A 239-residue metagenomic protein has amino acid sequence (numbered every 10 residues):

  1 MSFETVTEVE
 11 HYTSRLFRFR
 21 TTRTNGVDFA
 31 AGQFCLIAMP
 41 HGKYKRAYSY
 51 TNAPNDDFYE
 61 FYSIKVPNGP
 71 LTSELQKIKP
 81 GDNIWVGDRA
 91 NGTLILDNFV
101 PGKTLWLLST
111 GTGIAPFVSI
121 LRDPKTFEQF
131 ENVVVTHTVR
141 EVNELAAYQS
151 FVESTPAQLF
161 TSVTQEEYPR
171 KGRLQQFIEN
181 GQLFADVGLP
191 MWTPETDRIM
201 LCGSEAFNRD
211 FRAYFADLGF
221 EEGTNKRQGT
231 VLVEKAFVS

Functional and structural regions predicted by a protein language model:
S2-D82: Ferredoxin-reductase
P40-Y44, D88-T93: Short, charged beta-turn/beta-strand-edge "cap" motif at the junction between a beta-strand and an adjacent loop
S49-Y59, L96-L108: Short, compositionally biased
I78, N83-I84, F117, E144: PLP-dependent amino-acid enzyme catalytic core
G102, T126-V133: Conserved S-adenosyl-L-methionine
T110-A115: Ser/Thr-glycine-rich phosphate-binding loops at phosphate-binding pockets of nucleotides, nucleotide cofactors
P116-T126: Histidine-anchored nucleotide/phosphate-binding helix
T136-S239: Reductase modules of NAD(P)H-dependent flavoproteins
